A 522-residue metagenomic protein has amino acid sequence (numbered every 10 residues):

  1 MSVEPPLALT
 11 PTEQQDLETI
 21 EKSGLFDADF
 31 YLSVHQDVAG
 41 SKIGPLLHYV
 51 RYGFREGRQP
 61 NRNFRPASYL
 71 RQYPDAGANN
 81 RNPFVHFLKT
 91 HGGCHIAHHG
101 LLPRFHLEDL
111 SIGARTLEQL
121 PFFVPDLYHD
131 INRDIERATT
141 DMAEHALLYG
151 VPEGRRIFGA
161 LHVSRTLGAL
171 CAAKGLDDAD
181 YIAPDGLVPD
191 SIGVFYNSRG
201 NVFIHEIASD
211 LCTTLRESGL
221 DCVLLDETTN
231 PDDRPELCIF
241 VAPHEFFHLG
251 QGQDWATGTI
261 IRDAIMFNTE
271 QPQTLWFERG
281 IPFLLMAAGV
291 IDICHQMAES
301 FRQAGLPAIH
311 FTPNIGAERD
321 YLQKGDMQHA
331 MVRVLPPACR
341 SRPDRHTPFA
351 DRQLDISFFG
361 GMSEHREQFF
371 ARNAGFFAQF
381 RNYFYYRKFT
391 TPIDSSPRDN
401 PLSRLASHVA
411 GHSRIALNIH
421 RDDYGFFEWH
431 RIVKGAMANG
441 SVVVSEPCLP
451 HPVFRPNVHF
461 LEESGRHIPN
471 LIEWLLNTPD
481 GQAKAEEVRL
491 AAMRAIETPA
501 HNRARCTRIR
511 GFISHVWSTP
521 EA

Functional and structural regions predicted by a protein language model:
M1-D177: Charge-rich, low-complexity intrinsically disordered regions
L176-A183, S191-L306: Extended catalytic core of nucleotide-activated donor transferases of GT-like folds
P189-D226, E278, H295, R302-Q303 (+2 more regions): Catalytic binding pocket for nucleotide-activated donors in carbohydrate/polymer assembly enzymes
F267-T269, F358-G361, F460: Short hydrophobic "strand-cap" motifs at the C-terminus of beta-strands
Q296, I315-E318: Carbohydrate-associated surface elements
A308-N314: Short hydrophobic/aromatic-enriched beta-strand-loop microsegments
R319-I415, L476, Q482: Conserved catalytic-core segment of nucleotide-activated headgroup transferases in glycan assembly
